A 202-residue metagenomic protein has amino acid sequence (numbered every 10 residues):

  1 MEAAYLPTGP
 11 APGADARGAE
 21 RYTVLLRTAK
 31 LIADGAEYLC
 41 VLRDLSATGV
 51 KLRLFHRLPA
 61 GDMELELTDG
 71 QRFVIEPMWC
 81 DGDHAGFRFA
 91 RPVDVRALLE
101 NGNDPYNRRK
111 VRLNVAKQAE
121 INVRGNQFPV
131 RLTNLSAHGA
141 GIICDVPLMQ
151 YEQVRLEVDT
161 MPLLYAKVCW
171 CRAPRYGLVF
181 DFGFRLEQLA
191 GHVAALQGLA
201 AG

Functional and structural regions predicted by a protein language model:
M1-G202: Structured alpha-helical
